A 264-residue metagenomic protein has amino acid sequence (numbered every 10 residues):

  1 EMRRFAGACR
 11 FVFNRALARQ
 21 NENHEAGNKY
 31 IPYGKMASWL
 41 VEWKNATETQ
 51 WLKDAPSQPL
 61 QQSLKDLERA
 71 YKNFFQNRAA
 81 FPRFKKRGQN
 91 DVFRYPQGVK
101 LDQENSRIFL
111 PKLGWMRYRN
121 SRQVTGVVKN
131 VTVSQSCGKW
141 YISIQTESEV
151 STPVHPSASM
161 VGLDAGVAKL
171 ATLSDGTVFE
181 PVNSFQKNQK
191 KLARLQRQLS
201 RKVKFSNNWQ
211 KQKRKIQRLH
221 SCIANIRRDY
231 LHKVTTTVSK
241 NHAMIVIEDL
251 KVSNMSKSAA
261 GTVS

Functional and structural regions predicted by a protein language model:
E1-L60: Gly/serine-rich nucleotide phosphate-binding loop at the start of the catalytic core of nucleotide/ADP-ribose-handling
R4-G7, F11-A18, Q61, K65-K72 (+5 more regions): A broad, structural surface signal
G7, E22, N45, S57 (+11 more regions): Short capping/connector residues at structural and topological boundaries
R10, L17, Y33-A37, S57 (+7 more regions): Alpha-helix initiation and N-capping motif
F13-H24, Y71-R78, L199, V203: A generic secondary-structure signal for well-formed alpha-helical elements
G34-S136: Acidic carboxylate diad motif detector
K112, N120-V127, Q135-S264: Positively charged, helix-rich recognition surfaces that bind polyanionic ligands
